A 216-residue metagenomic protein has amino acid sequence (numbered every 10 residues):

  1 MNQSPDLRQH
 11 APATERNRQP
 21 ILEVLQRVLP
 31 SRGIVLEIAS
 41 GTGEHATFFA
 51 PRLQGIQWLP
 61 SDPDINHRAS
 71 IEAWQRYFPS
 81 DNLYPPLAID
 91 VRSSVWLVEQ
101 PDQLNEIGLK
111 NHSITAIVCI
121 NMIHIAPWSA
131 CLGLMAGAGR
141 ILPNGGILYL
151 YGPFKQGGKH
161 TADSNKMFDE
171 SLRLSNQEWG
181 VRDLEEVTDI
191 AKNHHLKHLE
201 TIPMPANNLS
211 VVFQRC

Functional and structural regions predicted by a protein language model:
M1-R32: Class I SAM-dependent methyltransferase Rossmann-like catalytic core, especially the SAM/SAH-binding loop
L36, E44-P101: Class I SAM-dependent methyltransferase SAM/SAH-binding core
G41: Conserved glycine-rich SAM-binding loop
V118: A conserved beta-strand element that flanks and buttresses the S-adenosyl-L-methionine
I125-A138: A short, conserved alpha-helix within the catalytic core of class I
G145-G157: Conserved beta-strand signature within the Rossmann-like core of class I S-adenosyl-L-methionine
T161-E185: Conserved Class I S-adenosyl-L-methionine
L196-C216: Core SAM-dependent methyltransferase catalytic element
